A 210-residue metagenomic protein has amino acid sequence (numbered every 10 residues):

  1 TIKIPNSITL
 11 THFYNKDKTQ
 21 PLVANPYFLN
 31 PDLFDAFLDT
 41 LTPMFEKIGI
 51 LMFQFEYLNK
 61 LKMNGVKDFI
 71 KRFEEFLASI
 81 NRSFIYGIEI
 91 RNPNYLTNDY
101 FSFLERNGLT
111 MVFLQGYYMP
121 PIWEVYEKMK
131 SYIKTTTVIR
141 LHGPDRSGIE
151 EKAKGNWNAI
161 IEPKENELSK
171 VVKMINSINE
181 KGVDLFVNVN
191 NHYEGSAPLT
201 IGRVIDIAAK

Functional and structural regions predicted by a protein language model:
T1-K210: Residues lining hydrophobic/aromatic ligand-binding pockets adjacent to catalytic sites
